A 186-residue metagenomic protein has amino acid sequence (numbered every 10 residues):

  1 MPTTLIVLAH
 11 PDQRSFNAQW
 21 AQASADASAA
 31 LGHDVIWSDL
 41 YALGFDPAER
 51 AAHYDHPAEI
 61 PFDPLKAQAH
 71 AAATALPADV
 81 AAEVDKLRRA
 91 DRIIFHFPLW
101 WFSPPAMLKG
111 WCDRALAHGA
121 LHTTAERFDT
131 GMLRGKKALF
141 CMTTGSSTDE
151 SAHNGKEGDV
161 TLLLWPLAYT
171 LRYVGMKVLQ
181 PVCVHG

Functional and structural regions predicted by a protein language model:
M1-A120: N-terminal beta1-alpha1-beta2 submodule of the flavodoxin-like/Rossmannoid cofactor-binding fold
A82-D85, R89, S103-G186: FMN-binding flavodoxin-like domain, especially the glycine-rich phosphate-binding loop
